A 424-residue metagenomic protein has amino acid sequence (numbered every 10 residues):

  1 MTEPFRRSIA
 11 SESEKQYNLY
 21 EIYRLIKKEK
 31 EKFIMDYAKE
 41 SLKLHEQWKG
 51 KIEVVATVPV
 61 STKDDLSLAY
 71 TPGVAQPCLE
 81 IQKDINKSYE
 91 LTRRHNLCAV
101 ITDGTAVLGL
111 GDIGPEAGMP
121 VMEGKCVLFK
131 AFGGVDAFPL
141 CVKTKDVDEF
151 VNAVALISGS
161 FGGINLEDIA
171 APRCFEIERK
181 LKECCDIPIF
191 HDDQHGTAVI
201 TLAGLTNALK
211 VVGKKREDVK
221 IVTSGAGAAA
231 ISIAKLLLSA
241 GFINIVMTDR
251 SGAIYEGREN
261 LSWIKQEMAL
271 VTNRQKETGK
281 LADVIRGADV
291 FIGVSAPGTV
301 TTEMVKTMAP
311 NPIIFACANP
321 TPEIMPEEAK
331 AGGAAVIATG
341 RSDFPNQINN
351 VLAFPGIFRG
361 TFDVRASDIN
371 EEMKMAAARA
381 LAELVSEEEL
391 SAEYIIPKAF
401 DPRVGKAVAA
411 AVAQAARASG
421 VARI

Functional and structural regions predicted by a protein language model:
E12, F33-I189, A409, Q414-A415 (+1 more regions): N-terminal ligand-binding/catalytic initiation module
Y17-K27, E31: Short, positively charged and aromatic/hydrophobic N-terminal segments
E46, Y89-R94, K130-A131, L156-S158 (+8 more regions): Solvent-exposed alpha-helices and their adjacent loops that cap or buttress functional pockets in soluble metabolic
L108, I113-G133, H191, H195 (+1 more regions): Glycine-rich phosphate/diphosphate-binding loop of Rossmann-like nucleotide-binding domains
P139, N165-D168, I189-D192, T223 (+5 more regions): General beta-strand structural signal in soluble alpha/beta enzymes
D192, V212, A316-I424: Adenosine-phosphate binding glycine-rich loop
Q266-A335, R341-D343: Rossmann-like adenosine-cofactor binding region
